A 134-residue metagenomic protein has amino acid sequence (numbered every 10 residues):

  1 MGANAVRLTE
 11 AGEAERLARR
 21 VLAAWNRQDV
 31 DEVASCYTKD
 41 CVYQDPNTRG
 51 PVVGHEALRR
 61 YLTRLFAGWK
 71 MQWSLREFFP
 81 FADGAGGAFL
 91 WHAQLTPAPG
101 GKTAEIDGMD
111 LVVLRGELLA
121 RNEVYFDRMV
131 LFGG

Functional and structural regions predicted by a protein language model:
M1-K39: Short, low-complexity N-terminal intrinsically disordered segments enriched in polar/charged residues
G2-E13, D29, R59-G134: A beta-strand edge to alpha-helix "cap/lid" segment located at domain peripheries
V6, V42-V53, F66-G68: A short gly/proline-enriched turn/hairpin at secondary-structure junctions
E32, E56-A57: An acidic, carboxylate-rich microenvironment
